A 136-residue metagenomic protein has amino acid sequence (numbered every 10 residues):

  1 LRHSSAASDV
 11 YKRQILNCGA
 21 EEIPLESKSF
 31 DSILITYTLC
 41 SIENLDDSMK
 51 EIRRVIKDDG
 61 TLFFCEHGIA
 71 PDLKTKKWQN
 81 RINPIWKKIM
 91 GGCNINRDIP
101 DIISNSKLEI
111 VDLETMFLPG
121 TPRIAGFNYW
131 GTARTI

Functional and structural regions predicted by a protein language model:
L1-A7, Y11: Single conserved hydrophobic/aromatic residue that forms the stacking wall/gate of nucleotide- or nucleobase-binding
K12-I23: Conserved SAM-binding strand-loop segment of SAM-dependent methyltransferases
E21-I33: A short acidic, Gly/Pro-enriched loop at the edge of an enzyme's catalytic core that lines a small-molecule cofactor
D31-N44: A short SAM/SAH-binding and catalytic strip from SAM-dependent methyltransferases
D46-D58: A short glycine-rich, Lys/Arg-flanked "PGG" loop and its adjoining helix->strand segment in the class I
D59-H67: Conserved beta-strand signature within the Rossmann-like core of class I S-adenosyl-L-methionine
G91-K107: Short alpha-helix
T115-I136: Core SAM-dependent methyltransferase catalytic element
